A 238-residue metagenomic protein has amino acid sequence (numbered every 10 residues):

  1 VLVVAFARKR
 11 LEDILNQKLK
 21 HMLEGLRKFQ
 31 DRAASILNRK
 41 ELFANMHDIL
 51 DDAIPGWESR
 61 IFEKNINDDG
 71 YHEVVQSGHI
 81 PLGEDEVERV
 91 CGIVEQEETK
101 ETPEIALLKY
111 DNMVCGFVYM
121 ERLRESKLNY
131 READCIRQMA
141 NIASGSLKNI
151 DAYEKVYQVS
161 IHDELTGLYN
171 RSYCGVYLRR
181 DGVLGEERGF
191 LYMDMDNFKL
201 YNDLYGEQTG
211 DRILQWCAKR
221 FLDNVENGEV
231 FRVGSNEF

Functional and structural regions predicted by a protein language model:
L2-H21, K148-I150: Juxtamembrane or sensor-core-proximal signal-transducing alpha helices that couple sensory domains to cytosolic
L19-A34, R39, M113-E164, S172-G182: Signal-transducing coiled-coil linker helices
E24, S35-Y71: Helix-loop-beta substructure at the N-terminus of cytosolic sensory domains that couple signal/ligand detection
K40, Y157-I161, N170-G189, D196-D223 (+1 more regions): Conserved long alpha-helical elements within nucleotide-processing catalytic cores of c-di-GMP signaling and class III
A44, D48, Q138-N141, V176 (+1 more regions): Generic recognition of well-ordered alpha-helical segments within structured catalytic/regulatory domains
I61-V87: GAF sensory/regulatory domain recognition with acknowledged cross-activation on helical regulatory dimers
P81-T102, Y130: Signal-transducing coupling segments at domain and membrane junctions
K100-Y110: A short, aliphatic-rich beta-strand micro-motif
